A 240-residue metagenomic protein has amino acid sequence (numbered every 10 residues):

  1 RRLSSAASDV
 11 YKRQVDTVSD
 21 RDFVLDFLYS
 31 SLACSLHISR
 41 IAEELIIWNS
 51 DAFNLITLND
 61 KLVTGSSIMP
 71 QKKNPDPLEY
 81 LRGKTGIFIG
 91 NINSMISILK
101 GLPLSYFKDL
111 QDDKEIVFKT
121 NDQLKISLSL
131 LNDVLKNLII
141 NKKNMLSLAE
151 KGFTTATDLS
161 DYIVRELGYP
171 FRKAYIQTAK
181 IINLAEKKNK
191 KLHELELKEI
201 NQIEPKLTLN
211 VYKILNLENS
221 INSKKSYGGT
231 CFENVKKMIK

Functional and structural regions predicted by a protein language model:
R1-A7, Y11: Single conserved hydrophobic/aromatic residue that forms the stacking wall/gate of nucleotide- or nucleobase-binding
L3, K61, T155-L159: N-terminal alpha-helical segment
V10, V15-V18, V24, I38 (+6 more regions): Extended aliphatic helical segments
Y11, N49, K61-L62, P103 (+2 more regions): Preference for short coil/turn "hinge" residues that link or interrupt alpha-helices
K12-S97: Acidic, glycine-rich loop-and-beta core segments that form the ion-binding/anion-interacting portion of active sites
M69-K240: Glycine-rich cofactor/substrate-binding loops
